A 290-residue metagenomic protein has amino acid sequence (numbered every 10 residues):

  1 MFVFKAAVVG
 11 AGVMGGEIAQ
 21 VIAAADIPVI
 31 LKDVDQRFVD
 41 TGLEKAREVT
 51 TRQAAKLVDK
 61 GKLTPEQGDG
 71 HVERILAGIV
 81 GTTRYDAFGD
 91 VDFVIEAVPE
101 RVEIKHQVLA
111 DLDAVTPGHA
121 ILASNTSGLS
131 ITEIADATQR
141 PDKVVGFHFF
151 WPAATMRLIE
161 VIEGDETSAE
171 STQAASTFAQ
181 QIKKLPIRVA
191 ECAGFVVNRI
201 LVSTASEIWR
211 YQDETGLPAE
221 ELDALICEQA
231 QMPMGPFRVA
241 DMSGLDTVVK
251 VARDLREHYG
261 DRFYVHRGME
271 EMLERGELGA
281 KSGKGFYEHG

Functional and structural regions predicted by a protein language model:
M1-G290: N-terminal glycine-rich phosphate-binding loop for ADP-containing cofactors
